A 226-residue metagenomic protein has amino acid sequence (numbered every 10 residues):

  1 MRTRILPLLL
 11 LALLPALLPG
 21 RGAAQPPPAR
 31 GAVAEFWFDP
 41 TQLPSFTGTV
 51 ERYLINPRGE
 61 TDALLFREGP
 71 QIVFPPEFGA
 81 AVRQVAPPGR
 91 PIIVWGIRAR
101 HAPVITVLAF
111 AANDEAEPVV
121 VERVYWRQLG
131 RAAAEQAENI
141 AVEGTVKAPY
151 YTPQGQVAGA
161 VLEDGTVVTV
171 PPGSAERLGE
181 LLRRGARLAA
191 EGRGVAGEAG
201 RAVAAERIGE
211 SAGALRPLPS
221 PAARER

Functional and structural regions predicted by a protein language model:
M1-R4: Positively charged n-region of N-terminal signal peptides that target proteins for export
P7-L17: Bacterial N-terminal signal peptides
G20-A24: Boundary at the C-terminal end of the N-terminal hydrophobic targeting segment
Q25-L43, V121-N139: Short boundary/loop segments of OB/S1/cold-shock single-stranded nucleic-acid-binding domains
D39-R58, A134-Q154: Structural detector for short beta-strands of small beta-barrel domains
P57-F74, P153-V170: OB-fold (S1/OB) nucleic-acid-binding surfaces
F78-V94, S174-E191: Short nucleic-acid-contacting surface segments enriched for D/E, G, S/T with interspersed K/R
R100-R127, G197-R224: OB-fold/S1-family single-stranded nucleic acid-binding modules
